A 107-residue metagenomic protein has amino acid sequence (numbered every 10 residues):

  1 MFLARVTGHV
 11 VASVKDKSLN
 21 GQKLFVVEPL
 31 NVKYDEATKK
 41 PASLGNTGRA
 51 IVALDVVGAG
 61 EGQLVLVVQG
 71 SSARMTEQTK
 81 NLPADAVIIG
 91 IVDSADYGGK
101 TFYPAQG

Functional and structural regions predicted by a protein language model:
H9, L30, G70-S71: Short, surface-exposed secondary-structure boundary micro-motifs
S18-V27: Short aromatic-glycine-enriched beta-strand elements
S43-I51: Short, structured beta-strand/loop micro-motifs enriched in basic residues and often containing a Trp
L66, S72-G107: C-terminal structural segments of small proteins and small subunits
